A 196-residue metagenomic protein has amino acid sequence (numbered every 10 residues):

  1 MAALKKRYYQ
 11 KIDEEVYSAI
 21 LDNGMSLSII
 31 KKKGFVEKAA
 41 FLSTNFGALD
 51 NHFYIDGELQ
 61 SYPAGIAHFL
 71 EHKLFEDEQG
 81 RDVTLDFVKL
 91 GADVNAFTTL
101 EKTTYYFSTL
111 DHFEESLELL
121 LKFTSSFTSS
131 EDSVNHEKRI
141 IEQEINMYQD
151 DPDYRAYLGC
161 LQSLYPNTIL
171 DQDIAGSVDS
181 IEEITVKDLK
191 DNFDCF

Functional and structural regions predicted by a protein language model:
M1-D82, F193-D194: His/Glu-rich zincin catalytic helix
E78-F193: Acidic/histidine-enriched segments that form metal/cofactor-coordinating and catalytic pocket/exosite environments
